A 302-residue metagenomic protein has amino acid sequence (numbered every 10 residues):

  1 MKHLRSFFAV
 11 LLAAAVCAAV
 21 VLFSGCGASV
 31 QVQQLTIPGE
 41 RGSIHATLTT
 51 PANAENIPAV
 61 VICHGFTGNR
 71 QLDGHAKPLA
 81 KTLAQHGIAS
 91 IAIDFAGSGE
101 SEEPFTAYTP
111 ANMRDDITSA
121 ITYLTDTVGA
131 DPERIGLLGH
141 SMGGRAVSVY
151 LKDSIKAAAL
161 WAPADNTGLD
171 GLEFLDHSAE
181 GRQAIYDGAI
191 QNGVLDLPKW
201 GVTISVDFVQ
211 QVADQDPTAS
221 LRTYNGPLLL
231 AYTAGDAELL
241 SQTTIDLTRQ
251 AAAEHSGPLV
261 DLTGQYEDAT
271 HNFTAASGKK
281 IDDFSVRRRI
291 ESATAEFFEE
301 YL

Functional and structural regions predicted by a protein language model:
A28-A54: N-terminal cap/lid segment of alpha/beta-hydrolase-fold proteins
I44, I155-F297: The alpha/beta-hydrolase serine catalytic core
I57, H64-N69: Active-site glycine-rich loops that stabilize anionic/oxyanionic intermediates across multiple enzyme folds
I62-G65, A92: Structural cue for short, hydrophobic secondary-structure segments
G68-A80, F95, Q242-T243: The serine-hydrolase catalytic nucleophile loop
A80-E102: Conserved alpha/beta-hydrolase
A107-V128: Alpha/beta-hydrolase active-site loop
L138-V149: Glycine-rich nucleophile elbow surrounding the catalytic serine of serine-hydrolase chemistry
